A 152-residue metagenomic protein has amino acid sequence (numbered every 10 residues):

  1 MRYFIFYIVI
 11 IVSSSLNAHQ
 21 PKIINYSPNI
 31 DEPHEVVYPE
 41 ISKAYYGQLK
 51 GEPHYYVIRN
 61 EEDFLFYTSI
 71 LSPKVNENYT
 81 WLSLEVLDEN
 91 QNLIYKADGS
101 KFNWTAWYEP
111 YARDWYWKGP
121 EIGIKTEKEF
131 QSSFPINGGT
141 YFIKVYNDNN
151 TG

Functional and structural regions predicted by a protein language model:
M1-I5: Positively charged n-region of N-terminal signal peptides that target proteins for export
F6-I10: Hydrophobic helical h-region of N-terminal Sec-dependent signal peptides in bacterial secretory/periplasmic proteins
S13-S15: N-terminal signal peptide c-region/cleavage motif recognized by signal peptidases
N17-Y55: Non-catalytic extracellular/lumenal accessory regions of secreted precursors
H19-I30, Y79, W104-T105, D148-N150: Juxtadomain low-complexity/linker regions and immediately adjacent membrane-anchoring helices
E35-I41, E52-H54, E61-S69, T105-T126: Mature extracellular "passenger" or substrate-interacting domains of secreted, surface-exposed proteins
Y55-V75, Y141-D148: Hydrophobic beta-strand segments within beta-rich accessory/binding domains
W81-G152: Noncatalytic accessory or regulatory domains flanking protease catalytic cores in secreted, cell-surface, and selected
